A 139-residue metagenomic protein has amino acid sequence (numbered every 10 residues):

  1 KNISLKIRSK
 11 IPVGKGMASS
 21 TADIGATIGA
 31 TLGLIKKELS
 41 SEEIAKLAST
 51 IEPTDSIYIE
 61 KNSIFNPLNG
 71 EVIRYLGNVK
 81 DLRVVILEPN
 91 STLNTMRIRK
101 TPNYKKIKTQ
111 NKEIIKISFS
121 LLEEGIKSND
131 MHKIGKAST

Functional and structural regions predicted by a protein language model:
K1-K15, G33, K37: ATP-binding N-lobe of GHMP and related small-molecule kinases
I3, I7, D23-T27, I44: Generic hydrophobic, aliphatic-rich segments that mediate packing or membrane embedding
R8-K10, I28, L121: A residue-level detector for conformationally permissive "hinge/kink" positions
V13-M17, L68-N69: Short, solvent-exposed polar/charged micro-motifs at secondary-structure junctions
M17-L39, I57: DPxDG-like acidic metal-binding loop motif
S40-T139: ATP-dependent small-molecule kinase catalytic core of the GHMP/sugar-kinase superfamily and closely related
